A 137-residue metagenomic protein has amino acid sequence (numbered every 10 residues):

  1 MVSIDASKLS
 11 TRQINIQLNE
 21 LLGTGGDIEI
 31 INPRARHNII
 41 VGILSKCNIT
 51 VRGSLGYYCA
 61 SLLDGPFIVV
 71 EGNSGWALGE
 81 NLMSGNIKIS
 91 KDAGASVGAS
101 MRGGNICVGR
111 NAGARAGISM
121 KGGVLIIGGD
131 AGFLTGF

Functional and structural regions predicted by a protein language model:
M1-F137: Long, distal/terminal scaffolding or interaction modules with repetitive or compositionally biased sequence
